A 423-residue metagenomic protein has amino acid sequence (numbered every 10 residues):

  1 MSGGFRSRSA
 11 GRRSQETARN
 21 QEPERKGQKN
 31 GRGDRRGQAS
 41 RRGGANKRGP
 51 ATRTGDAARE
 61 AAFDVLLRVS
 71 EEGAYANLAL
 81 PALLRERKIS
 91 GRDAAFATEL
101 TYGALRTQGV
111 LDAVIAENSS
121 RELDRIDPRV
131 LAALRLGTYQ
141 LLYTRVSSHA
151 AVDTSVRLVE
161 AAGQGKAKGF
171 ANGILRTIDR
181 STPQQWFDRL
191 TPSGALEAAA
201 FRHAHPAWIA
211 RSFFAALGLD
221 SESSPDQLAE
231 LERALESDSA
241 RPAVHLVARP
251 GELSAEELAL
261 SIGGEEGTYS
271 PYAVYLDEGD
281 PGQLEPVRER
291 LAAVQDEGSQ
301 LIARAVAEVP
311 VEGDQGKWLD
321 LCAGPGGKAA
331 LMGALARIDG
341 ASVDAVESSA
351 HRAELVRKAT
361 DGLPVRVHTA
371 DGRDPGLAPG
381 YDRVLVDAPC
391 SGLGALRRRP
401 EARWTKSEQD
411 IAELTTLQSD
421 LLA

Functional and structural regions predicted by a protein language model:
M1-A423: S-adenosylmethionine
